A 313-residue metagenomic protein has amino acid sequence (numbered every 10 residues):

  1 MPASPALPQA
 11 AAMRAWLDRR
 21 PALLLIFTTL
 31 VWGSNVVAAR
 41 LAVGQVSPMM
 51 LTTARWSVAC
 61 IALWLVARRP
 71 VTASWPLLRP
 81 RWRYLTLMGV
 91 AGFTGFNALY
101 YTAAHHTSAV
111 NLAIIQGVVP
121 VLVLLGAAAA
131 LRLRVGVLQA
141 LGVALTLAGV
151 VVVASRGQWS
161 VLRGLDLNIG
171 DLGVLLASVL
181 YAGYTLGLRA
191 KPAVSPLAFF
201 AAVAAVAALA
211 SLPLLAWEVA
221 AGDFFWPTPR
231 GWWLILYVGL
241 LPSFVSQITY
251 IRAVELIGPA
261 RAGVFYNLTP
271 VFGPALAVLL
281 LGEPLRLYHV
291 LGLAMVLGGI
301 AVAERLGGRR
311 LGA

Functional and structural regions predicted by a protein language model:
P2-A54, S160-A190, L209-A210, A313: Glycine-/small-residue-enriched transmembrane alpha-helix faces in small-molecule transporters and effluxers
L17-P21, Q45-T53, L77-R83, S155-L180 (+2 more regions): Juxtamembrane helix-entry segments on the extracytoplasmic side of multipass membrane proteins
V31, N35-A38, W64-Q116, V152 (+1 more regions): Specific transmembrane alpha-helical segments of multi-pass solute transporters/efflux pumps, especially DMT/EamA
A42, L51, R55, A103 (+6 more regions): Hydrophobic/aromatic residues within transmembrane alpha-helices of multi-pass small-molecule transporters
M50-I61, N97-A140, A177, P259-L279: Specific alpha-helical transmembrane segments that line the substrate/conduction pathway and gating interfaces
T52-A54, V110-V118, L186-L209, G239-L279: Helix-helix packing/entry segments at the starts of transmembrane helices
C60-L63, V123-L125, A129, S160-A221 (+3 more regions): Transmembrane alpha-helical segments that form core, pore/gating elements of small-molecule transporters/exporters
L63, G126, V135-G157, S211 (+3 more regions): Hydrophobic transmembrane alpha-helices of multi-pass small-molecule transport proteins
